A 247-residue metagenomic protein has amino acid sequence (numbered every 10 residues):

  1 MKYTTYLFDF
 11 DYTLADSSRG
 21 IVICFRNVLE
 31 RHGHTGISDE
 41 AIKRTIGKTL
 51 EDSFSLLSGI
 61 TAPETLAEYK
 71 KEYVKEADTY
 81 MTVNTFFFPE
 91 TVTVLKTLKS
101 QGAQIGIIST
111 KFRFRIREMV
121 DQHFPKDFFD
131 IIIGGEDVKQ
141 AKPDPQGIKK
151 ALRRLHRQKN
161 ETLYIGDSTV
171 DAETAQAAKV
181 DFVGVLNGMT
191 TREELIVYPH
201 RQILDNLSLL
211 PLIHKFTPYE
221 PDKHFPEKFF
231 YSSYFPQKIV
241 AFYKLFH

Functional and structural regions predicted by a protein language model:
M1-T4, F112-R113, R117-H247: Asp-based, Mg2+/Mn2+-dependent phosphohydrolase catalytic module
K2-V92, Q101: N-terminal helical cap/lid subdomain that shapes the substrate entry/recognition surface in HAD-like hydrolases
D16, I107-S109, G184: Hydrophobic residues in well-ordered beta-strands that form the structural core
T79-I107, R113-R117, P145: Short, acidic loop-to-helix structural element flanking the phosphoryl-transfer center in phosphate-processing enzymes
